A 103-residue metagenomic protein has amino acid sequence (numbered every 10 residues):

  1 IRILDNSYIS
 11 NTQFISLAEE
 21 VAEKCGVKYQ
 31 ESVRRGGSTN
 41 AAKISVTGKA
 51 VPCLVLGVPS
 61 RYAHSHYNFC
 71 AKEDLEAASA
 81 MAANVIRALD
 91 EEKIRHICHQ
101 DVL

Functional and structural regions predicted by a protein language model:
I1-E76, V85-L89, K93-L103: Active-site-adjacent substrate-binding region of metalloamidase/peptidase-like peptide-processing proteins
